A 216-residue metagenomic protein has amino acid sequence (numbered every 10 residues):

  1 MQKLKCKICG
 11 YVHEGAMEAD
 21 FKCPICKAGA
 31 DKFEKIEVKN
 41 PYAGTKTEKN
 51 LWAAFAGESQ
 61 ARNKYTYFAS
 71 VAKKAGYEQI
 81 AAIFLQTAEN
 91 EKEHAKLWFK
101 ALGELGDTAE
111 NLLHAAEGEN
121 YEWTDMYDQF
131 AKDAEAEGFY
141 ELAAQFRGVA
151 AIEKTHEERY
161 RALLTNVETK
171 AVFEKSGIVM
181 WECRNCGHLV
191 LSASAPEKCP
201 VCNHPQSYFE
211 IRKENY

Functional and structural regions predicted by a protein language model:
Q2-Y216: Non-heme di-metal
